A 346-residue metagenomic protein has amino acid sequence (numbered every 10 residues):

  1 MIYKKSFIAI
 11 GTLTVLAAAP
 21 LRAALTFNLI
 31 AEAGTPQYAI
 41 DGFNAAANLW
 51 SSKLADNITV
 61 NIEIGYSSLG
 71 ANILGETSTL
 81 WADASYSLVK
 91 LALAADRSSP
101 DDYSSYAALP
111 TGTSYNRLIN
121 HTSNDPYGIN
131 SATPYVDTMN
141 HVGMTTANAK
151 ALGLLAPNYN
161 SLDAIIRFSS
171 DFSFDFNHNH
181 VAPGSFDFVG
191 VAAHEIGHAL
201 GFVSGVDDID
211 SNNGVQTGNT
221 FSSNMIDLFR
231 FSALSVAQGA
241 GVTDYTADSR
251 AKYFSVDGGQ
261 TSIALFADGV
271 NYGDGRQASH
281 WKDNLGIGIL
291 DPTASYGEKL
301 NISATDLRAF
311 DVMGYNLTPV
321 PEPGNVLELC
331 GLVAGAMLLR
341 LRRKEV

Functional and structural regions predicted by a protein language model:
M1-A9, G324-V326: Bacterial N-terminal signal peptides that target proteins for export
A9-L16, G335: Bacterial N-terminal signal peptides
A18, D207, G335-L338: Residues in and immediately flanking transmembrane alpha helices
A19-A23: Sec/Tat signal peptide C-region and signal peptidase I cleavage site
A24-V191, A199-P319: Extracellular zinc-dependent metalloprotease catalytic-domain scaffold
I196: Glycine-rich, aromatic-lined ligand/substrate-binding cores of catalytic and carbohydrate-binding domains
E322-R340: A short, hydrophobic C-terminal helix/tail in secreted or cell-surface proteins
R343-V346: Short, charged juxtamembrane terminal tails flanking transmembrane helices
